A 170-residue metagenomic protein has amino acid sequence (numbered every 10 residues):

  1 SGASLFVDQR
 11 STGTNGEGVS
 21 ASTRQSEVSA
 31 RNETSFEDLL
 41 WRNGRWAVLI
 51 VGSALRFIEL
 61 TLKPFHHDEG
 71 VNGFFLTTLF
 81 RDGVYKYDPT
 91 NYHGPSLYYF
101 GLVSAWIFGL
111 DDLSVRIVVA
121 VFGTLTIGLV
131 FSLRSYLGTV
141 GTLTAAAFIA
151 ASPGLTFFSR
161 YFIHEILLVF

Functional and structural regions predicted by a protein language model:
G2, G13-G18: Residue-identity detector for glycine
F6, A21-F170: Membrane-integral, polyisoprenol-dependent glycosyltransferases of the GT-C/oligosaccharyltransferase superfamily
